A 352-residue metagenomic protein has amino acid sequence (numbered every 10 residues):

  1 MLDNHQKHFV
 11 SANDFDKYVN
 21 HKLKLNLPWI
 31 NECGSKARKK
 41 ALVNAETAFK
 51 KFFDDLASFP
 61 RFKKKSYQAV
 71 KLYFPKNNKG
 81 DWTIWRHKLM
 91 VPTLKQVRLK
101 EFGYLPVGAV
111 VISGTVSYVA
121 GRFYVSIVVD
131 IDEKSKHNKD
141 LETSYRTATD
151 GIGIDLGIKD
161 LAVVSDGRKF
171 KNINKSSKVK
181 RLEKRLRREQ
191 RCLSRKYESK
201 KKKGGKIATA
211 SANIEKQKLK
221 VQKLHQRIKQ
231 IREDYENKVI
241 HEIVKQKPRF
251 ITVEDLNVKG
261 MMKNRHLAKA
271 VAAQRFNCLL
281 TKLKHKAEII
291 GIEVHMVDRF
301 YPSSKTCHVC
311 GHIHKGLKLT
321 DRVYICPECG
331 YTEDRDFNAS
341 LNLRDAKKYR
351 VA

Functional and structural regions predicted by a protein language model:
M1-A352: Nucleic-acid substrate recognition interfaces
